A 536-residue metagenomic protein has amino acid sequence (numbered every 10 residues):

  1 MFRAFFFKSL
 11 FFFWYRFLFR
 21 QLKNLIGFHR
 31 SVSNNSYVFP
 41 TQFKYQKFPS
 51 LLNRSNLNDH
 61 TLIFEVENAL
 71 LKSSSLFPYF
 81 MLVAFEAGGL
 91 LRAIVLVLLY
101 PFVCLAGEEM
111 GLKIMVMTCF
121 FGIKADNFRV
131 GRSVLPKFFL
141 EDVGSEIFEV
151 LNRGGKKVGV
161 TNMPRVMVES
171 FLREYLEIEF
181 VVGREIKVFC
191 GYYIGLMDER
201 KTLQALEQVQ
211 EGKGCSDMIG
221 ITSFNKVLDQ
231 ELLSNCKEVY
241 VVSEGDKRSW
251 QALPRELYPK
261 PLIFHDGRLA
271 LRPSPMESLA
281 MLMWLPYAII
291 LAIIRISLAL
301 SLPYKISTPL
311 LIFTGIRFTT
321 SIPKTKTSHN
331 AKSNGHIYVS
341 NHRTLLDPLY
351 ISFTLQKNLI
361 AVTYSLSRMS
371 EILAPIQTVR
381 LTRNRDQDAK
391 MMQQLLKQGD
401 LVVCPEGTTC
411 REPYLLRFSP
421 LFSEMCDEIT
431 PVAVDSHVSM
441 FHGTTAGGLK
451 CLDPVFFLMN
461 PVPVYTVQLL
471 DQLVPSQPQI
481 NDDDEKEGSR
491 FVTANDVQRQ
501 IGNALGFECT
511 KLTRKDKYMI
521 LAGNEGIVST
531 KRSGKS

Functional and structural regions predicted by a protein language model:
M1-N34, Y45-K47, V134-P275: C-terminal cap/substrate-recognition subdomain and adjoining C-terminal extension of metal-dependent phosphatase-like
M1-N56, E174-G183, F189, D198-Q204 (+10 more regions): Cytosol/nucleoplasm-facing, intrinsically disordered, low-complexity tails of endomembrane-system membrane proteins
P49-G107: Active-site neighborhood of HAD-like aspartate-dependent phosphohydrolases
H60-F64, K157, M218, I290 (+3 more regions): Generic beta-sheet signal
N68, S133-M167, T327-V362: Acidic, Ser/Thr-rich low-complexity segments on the non-lumenal side of membrane proteins
G89-V95, F171-V188, L300, F318-T319 (+2 more regions): Catalytic core of membrane glycerolipid acyltransferases/transacylases, capturing the structured, soluble-facing
F121-G144, P259-I337, A374: Membrane-anchoring hydrophobic helices of lipid-metabolizing enzymes
Y287, M369, K397-D400, R411-D484 (+3 more regions): A cross-family acyltransferase "interaction/gating" segment
